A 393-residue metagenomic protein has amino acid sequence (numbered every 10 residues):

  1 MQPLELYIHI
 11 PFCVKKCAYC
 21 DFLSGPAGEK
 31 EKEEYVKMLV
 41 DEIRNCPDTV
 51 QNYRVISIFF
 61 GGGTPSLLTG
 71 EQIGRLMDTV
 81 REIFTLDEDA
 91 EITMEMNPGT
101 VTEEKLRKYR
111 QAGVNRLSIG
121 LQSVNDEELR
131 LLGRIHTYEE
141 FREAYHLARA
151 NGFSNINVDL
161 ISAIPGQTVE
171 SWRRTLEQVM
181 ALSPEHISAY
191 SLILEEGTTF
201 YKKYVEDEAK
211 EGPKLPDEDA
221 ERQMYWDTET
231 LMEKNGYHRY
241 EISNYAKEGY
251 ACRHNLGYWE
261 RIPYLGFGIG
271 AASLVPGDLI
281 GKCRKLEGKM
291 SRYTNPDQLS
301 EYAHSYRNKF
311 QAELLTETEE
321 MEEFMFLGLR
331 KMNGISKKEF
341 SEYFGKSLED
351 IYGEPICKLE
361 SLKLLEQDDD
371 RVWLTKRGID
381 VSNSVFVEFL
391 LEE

Functional and structural regions predicted by a protein language model:
Q2-I10: Immediate flanking context of iron-sulfur cluster ligation sites
P3, S24-C46, Y53-K346: C-terminal scaffold of the Radical SAM
P11-F22: Local cysteine-cluster metal-coordination motifs and their immediate loop/turn environment, predominantly Fe-S cluster
K346-K358: Short amphipathic alpha-helical interaction segments
E360-D370: A short, conserved structural fragment
R371-T375: Minor-groove-contacting beta-hairpin "wing" of winged helix-turn-helix DNA-binding domains
R377-E393: Short, amphipathic alpha-helical interaction segments positioned at domain boundaries
